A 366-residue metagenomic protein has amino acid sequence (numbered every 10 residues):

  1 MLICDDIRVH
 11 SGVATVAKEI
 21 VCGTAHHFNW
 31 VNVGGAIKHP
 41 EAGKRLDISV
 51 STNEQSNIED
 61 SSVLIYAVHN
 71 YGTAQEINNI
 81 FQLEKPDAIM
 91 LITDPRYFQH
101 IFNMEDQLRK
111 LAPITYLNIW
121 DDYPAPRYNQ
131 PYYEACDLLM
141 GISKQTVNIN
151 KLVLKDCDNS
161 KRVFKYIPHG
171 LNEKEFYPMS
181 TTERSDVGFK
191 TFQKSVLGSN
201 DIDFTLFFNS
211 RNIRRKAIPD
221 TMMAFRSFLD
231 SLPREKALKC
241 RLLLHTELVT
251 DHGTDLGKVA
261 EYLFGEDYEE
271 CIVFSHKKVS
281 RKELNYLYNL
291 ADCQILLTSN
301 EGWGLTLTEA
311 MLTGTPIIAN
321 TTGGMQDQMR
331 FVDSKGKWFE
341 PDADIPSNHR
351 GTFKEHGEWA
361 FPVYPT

Functional and structural regions predicted by a protein language model:
M1-S49, E84: N-terminal subdomain of nucleotide-sugar transferases
L2, G198-K216, M222-F225, L242: Conserved donor-binding/catalytic core segment of Leloir-type glycosyltransferases
L2, Y66-A67, I77-F98, P113-Y116: Short N-terminal targeting/anchoring amphipathic segment
R109-K110, A125-M140: A conserved, positively charged/aromatic
Q145, G170: Carbohydrate-associated surface elements
L244-T246, G253-K282: Nucleotide-activated donor-binding/catalytic signature segment of Leloir-type glycosyltransferases, i.e., the conserved
S299: Aromatic "clamp/platform" in nucleotide-sugar-dependent glycosyltransferases that forms part of the donor/acceptor
P316-A319, R330, G336-W338: Short hydrophobic beta-strand element within catalytic cores of glycosyltransferases and related nucleotide-activated
